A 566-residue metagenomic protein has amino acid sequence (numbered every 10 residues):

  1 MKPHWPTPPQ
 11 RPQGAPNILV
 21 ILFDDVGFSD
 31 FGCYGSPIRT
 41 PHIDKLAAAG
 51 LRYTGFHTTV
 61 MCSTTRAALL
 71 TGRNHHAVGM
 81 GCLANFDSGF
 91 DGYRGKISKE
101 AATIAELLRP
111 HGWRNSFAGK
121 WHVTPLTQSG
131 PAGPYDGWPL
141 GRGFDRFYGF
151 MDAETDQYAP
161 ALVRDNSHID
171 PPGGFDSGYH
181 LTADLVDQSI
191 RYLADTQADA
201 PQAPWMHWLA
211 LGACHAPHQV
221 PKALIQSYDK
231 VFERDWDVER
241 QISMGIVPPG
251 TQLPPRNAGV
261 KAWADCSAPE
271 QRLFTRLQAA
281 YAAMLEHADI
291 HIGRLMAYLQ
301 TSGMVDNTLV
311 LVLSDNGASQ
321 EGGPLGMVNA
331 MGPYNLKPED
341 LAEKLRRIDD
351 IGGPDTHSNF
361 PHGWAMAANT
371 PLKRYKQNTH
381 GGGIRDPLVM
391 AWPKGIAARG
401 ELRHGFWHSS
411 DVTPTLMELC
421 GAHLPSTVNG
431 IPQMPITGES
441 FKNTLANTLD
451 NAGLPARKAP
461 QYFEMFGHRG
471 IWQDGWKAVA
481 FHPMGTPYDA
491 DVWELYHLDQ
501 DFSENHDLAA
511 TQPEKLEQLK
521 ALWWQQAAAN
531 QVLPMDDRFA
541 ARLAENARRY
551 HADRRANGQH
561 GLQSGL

Functional and structural regions predicted by a protein language model:
M1-D489, W493, F502-L522, A528 (+2 more regions): Formylglycine-dependent sulfatase
